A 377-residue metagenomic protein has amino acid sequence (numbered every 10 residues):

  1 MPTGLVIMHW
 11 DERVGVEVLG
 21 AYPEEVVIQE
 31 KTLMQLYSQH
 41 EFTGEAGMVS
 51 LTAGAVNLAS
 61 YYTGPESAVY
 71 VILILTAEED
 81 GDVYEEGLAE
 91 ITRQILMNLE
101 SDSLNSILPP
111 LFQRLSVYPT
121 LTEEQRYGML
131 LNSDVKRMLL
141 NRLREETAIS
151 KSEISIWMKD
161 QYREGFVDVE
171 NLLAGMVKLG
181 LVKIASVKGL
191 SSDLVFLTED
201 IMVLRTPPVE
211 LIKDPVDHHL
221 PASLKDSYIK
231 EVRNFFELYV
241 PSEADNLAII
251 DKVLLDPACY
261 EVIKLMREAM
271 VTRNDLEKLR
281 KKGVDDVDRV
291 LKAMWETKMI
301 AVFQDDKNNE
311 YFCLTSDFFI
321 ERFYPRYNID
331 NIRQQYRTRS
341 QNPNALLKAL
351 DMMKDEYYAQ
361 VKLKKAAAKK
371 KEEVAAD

Functional and structural regions predicted by a protein language model:
P2-T3, W10-L131: Acidic, low-complexity cytosolic segments
T122-Y162, P221-G283, R339-K354, V361-K364: Short amphipathic alpha-helical interface segments
L139-L140, E146-I149, D160-G165, V169-L172 (+4 more regions): Intrinsically disordered, low-complexity acidic regions
Y162-K178, K281-T297: Short amphipathic alpha-helical interaction segments
V177-K188, W295-K307: A short, conserved structural fragment
G189-T198, K307-T315: Minor-groove-contacting beta-hairpin "wing" of winged helix-turn-helix DNA-binding domains
L197-F235, E243-N246, C313-M352: Short, amphipathic alpha-helical interaction segments positioned at domain boundaries
D245-L254, A269, D285-V290, E296 (+2 more regions): Long compositionally biased, domain-poor regions of proteins
